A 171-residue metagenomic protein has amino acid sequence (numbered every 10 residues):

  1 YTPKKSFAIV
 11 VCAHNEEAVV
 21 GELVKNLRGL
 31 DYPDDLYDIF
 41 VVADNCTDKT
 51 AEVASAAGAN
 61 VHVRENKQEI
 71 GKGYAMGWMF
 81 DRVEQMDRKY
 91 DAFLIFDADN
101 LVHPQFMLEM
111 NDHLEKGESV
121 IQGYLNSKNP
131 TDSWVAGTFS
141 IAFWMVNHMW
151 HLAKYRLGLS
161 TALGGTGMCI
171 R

Functional and structural regions predicted by a protein language model:
K5-A8, D38: Cell-envelope/extracellular polymer assembly enzymes that use nucleotide-activated donors
V11-K25, N45: Active-site beta-to-alpha loop of glycosyltransferases that engages the nucleotide-sugar donor
G21, D48-S55, Q105: Acidic helix N-cap motif at the loop->helix transition within catalytic regions of sugar-transfer enzymes
K25-L36: Short, acidic, metal-binding catalytic loop of nucleotide-sugar glycosyltransferases
A43-A51, N66-Q68, L101: A conserved acidic beta->alpha catalytic loop
K49, F96-H113: Acidic donor-binding/catalytic loop of UDP-sugar-dependent glycosyltransferases, especially processive GT2
V63-E65, E69-R88, E109-R171: Long helical/loop segments within the catalytic core of UDP-sugar-dependent glycosyltransferases, especially the large
F93: Short aromatic/hydrophobic "clamp" motif used to bind/position activated sugar donors
